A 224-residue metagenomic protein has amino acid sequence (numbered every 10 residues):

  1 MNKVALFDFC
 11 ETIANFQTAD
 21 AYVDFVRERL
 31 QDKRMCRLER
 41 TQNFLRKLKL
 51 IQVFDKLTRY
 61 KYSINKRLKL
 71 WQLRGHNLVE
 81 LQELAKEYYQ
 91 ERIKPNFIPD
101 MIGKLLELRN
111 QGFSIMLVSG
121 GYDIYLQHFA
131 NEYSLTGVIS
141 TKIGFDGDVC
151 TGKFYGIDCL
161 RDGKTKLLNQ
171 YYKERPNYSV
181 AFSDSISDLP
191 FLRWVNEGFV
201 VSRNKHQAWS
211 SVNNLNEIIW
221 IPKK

Functional and structural regions predicted by a protein language model:
M1-F54: Active-site neighborhood of HAD-like aspartate-dependent phosphohydrolases
M1-V4, E83-K86, Q90-K224: C-terminal cap/substrate-recognition subdomain and adjoining C-terminal extension of metal-dependent phosphatase-like
L30, R59-Y60: Short helix-capping/linker segments at secondary-structure and domain boundaries
Q31-R34, K66-Q72, E87-I93, F154-Y155: Short acidic/polar alpha-helix capping motifs at helix-coil junctions
Q52-T58, I64-L73: Helix-loop "lid/cap" segments that line or gate small-molecule binding pockets
S63-K66, D148-C150: Acidic/polar active-site rim loop that often engages polyanionic ligands
R74-L84: Acidic catalytic patch
